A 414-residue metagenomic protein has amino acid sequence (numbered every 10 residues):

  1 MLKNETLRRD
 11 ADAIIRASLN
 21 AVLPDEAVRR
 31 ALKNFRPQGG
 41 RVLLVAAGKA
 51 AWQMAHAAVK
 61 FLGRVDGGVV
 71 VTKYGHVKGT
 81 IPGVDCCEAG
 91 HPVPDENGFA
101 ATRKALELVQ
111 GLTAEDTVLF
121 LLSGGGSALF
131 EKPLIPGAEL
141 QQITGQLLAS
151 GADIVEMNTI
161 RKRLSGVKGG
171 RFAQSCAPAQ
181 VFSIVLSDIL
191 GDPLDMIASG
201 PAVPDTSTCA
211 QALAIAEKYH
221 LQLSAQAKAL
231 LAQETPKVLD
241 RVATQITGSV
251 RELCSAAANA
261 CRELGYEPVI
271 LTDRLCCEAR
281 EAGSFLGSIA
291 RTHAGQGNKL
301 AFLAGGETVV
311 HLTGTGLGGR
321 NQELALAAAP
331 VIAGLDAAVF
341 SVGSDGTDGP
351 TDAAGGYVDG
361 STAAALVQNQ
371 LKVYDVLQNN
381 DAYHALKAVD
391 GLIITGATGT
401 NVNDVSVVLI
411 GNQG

Functional and structural regions predicted by a protein language model:
M1-V45, Q53-M54: An N-terminal, well-structured beta->alpha segment
V45-A47, V69-T72, L119-G124, S183-I189 (+3 more regions): Short beta-strand segments
A57-G67, I81-C86, L106, Q110 (+5 more regions): A glycine- and small-aliphatic-rich helix-loop capping segment at beta-alpha/alpha-beta transitions that lines
T72-E115, E156, I160-R161: Glycine-rich oxoanion-binding loops at beta->alpha junctions
P136-Q222: Internal gly/pro-rich beta-alpha loop/helix module that stabilizes soluble enzyme cofactors or their anionic handles
R161, A179-F182, P204-F285, I289: Accessory alpha-helical/coil subdomains and C-terminal extensions that flank or cap enzyme catalytic cores
G265-S341, P350: Active-site segments that bind and position negatively charged phosphate/pyrophosphate groups
L326-G414: Internal helix-turn-beta structural module
